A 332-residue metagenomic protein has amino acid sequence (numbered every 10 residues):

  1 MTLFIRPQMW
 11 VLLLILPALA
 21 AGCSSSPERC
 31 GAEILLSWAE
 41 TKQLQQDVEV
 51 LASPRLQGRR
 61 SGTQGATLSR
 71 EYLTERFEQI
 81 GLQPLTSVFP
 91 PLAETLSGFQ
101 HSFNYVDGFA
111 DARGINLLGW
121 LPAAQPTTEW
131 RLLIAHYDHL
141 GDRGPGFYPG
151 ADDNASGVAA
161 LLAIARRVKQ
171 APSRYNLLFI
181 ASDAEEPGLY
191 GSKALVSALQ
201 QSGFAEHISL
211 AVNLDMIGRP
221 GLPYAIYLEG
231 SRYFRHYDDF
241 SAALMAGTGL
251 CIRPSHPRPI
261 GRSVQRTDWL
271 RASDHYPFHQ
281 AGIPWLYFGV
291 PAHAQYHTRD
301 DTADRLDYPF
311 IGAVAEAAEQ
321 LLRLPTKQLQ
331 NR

Functional and structural regions predicted by a protein language model:
A20-G22: C-terminal motif of bacterial Sec signal peptides marking the signal peptidase cleavage site
P27-L68, I80-T86, Q100, A294-D301: N-terminal capping segment at the start of a domain
C30-W38, P54-Q64, N104-G108, P145-N154 (+4 more regions): Second-shell loop/turn segments in exported
L51, F77, Y105-G144: Acidic/His- and Gly-rich active-site-bordering loop/insert found across diverse amide/peptide-bond hydrolases
R59-L121: A non-catalytic alpha/beta surface segment that caps or lines the substrate-entry region of metallo-dependent hydrolase
G119, L133-G188, A318: Alpha-helical metal-binding/catalytic segments enriched in His/Glu/Asp
S182-Y287: Metal-dependent peptidase/peptidase-like ectodomains
H293-R332: His/Asp/Glu-rich mid-to-C-terminal helical/loop segments that flank catalytic regions of hydrolases
